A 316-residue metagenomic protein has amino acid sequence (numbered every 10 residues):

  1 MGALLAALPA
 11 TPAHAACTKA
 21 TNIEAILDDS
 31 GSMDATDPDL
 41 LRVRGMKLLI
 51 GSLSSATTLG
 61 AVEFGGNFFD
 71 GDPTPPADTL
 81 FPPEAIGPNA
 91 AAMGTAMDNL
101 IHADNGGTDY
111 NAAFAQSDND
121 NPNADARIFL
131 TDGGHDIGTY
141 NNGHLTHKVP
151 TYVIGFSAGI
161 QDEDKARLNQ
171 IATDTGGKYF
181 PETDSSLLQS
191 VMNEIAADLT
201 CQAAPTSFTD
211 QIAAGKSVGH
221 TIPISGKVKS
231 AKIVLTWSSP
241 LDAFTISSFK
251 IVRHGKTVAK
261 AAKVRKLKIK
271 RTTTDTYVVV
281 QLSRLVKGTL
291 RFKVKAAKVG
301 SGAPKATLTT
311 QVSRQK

Functional and structural regions predicted by a protein language model:
M1-A15: Secretory targeting and sorting signals
A16, T36, T57-A103, D120 (+2 more regions): Short beta-strand-loop
C17-E84, F114, A126-T131: Von Willebrand factor
S30, E182, L188-V234, R314-Q315: Solvent-exposed, flexible loop/coil segments flanking beta-strands in beta-rich domains
D37, I101-D104, N111-A112, A126 (+1 more regions): VWA/integrin I-like adhesion module and closely mimicked acidic/polar interface patches used
A213-A262: Acidic, Ser/Thr/Pro-rich low-complexity intrinsically disordered segments
H220, I246-V258, S283, K287-K316: C-terminal edge strands of extracellular/lumenal beta-sandwich accessory domains
V264-G288: Beta-sandwich interaction modules
